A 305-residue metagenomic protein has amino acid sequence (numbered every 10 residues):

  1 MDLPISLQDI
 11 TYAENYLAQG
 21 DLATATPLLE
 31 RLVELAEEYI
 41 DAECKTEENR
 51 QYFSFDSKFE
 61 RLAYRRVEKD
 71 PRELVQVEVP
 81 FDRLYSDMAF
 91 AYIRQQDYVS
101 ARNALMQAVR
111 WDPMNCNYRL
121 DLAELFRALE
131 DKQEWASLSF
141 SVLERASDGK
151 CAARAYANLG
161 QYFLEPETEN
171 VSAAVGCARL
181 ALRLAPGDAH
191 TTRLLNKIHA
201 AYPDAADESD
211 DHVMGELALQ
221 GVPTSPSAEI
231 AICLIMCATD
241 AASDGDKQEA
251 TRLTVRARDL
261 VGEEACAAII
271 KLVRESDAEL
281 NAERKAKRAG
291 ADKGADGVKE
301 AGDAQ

Functional and structural regions predicted by a protein language model:
L22, Y98, K132, E169-V171 (+1 more regions): TPR-repeat structural position
E37, V79, P113, S147-K150 (+2 more regions): Short coil turns that delineate tetratricopeptide repeat
F53-R72, E130-S137, L164-A173, H199-T224 (+1 more regions): Alpha-helical linker/edge segments of TPR/alpha-solenoid repeat scaffolds and analogous pre-/post-domain helices
L84, Y118, A152-A155, T191 (+1 more regions): TPR alpha-solenoid repeat register
